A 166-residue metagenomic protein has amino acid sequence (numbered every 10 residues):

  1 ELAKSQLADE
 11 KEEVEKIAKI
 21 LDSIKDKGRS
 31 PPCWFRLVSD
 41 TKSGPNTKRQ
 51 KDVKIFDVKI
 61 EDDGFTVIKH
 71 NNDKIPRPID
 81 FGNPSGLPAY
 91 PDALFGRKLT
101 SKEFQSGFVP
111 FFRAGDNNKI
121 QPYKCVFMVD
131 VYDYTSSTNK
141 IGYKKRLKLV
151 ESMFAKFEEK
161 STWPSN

Functional and structural regions predicted by a protein language model:
E1-K11: Heptad-repeat coiled-coil alpha-helices
E13-N166: Membrane-proximal structural modules of membrane-associated proteins and complexes
